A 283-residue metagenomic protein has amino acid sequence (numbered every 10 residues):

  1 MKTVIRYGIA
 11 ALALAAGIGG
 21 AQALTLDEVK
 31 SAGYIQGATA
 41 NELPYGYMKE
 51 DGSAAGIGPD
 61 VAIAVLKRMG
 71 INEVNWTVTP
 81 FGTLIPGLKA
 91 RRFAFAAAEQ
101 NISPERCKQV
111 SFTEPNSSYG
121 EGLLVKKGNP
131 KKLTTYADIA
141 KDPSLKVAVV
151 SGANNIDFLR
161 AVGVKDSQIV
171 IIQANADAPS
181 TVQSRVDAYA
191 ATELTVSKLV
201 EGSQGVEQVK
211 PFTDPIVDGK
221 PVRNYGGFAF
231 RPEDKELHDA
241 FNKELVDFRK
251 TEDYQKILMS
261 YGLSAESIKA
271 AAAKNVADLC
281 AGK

Functional and structural regions predicted by a protein language model:
A23-E99, K108: Extracytoplasmic small-molecule ligand-binding "clamshell" domains of the periplasmic binding protein/Venus flytrap
E28, K127-K146: Flexible hinge/capping segments at coil-to-helix
Q36-A40, F112-T134, F228-R231: Hydrophobic/proline-rich hinge and linker segments of small-molecule sensing/allosteric domains, predominantly
M48-K49, A62-N72, K141, G152-Q173 (+1 more regions): Ligand-binding cleft/hinge of the Venus flytrap
V74-P86, K131-T134, I169-S184, L194: Short helix-initiation/N-cap motifs at beta->coil->alpha
T83, E99-K108, F158-A161, D187-V222: A ligand-binding cleft/hinge motif common to bilobed small-molecule-binding domains
S118-G122, S203-N242, S264-K283: Periplasmic-binding protein-like
G152-I169, A240-K283: Ligand-binding clefts/hinges and TM-proximal coupling segments of bilobed small-molecule sensing domains
